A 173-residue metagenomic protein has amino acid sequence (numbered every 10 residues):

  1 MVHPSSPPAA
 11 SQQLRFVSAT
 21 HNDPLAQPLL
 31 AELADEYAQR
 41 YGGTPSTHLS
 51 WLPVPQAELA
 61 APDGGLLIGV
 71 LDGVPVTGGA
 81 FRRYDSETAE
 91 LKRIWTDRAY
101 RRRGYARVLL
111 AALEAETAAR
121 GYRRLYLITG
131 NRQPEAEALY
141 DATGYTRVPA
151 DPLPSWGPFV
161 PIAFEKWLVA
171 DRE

Functional and structural regions predicted by a protein language model:
H3, Q12-K92, D97-R98, L110-A112 (+3 more regions): Acetyl-CoA-dependent GNAT
H21, L49, Y126-N131, E137-A163: Conserved catalytic-core motifs of GNAT/GCN5-like acyltransferases
P24, R103, P134: Loop/helix-junction capping segments adjacent to catalytic residues or to phosphate/diphosphate-binding pockets
G73, G104, G121: Conserved G/P- and acidic residue-centered "switch" motifs that form tight phosphate/ATP-binding loops in soluble
S86-T88, R124, P161: A generic structural signal for beta-strand entry/edge sites
D97-R103, N131: Active-site acidic-Proline motif in GNAT/NAT acetyltransferases
L110, T117-T129: Conserved GNAT acetyl-CoA-binding A-motif
